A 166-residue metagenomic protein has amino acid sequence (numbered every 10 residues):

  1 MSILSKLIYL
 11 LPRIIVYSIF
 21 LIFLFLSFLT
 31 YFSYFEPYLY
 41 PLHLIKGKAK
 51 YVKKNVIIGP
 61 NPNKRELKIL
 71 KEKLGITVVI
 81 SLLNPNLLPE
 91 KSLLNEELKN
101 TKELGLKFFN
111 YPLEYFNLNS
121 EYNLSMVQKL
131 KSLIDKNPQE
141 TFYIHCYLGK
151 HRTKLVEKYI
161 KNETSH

Functional and structural regions predicted by a protein language model:
S2-Y143, L148, L155-H166: Cys-dependent protein tyrosine phosphatase-like superfamily
